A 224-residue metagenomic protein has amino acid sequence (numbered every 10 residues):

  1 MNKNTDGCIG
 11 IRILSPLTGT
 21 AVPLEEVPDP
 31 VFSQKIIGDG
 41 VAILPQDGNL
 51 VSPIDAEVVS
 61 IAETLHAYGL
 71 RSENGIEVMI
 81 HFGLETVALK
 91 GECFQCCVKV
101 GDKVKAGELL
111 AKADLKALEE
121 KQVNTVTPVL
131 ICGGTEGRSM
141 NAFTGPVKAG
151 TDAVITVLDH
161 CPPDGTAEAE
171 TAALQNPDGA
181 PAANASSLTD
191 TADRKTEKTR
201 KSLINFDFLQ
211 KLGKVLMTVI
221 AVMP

Functional and structural regions predicted by a protein language model:
M1-G165: Contiguous, well-folded functional domains in the mature portion of proteins
T171-P177, S186-P224: N-terminal alpha-helical transmembrane segments of multi-pass membrane transport and channel/translocase proteins
A182-A183: Compositionally biased, low-complexity segments
